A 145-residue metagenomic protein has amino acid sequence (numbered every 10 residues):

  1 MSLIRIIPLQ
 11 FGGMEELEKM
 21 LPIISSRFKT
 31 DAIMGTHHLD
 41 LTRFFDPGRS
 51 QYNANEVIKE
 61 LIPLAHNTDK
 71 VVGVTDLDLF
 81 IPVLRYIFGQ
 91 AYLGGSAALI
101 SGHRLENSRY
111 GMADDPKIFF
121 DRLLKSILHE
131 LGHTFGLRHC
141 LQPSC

Functional and structural regions predicted by a protein language model:
M1-R5: Extreme N-terminal starter segment of soluble prokaryotic enzymes
Q10-I127, T134, R138: Metzincin-family zinc-dependent endopeptidase catalytic domain
R138-C145: Post-HEXXH active-site segment of zinc metalloproteases
